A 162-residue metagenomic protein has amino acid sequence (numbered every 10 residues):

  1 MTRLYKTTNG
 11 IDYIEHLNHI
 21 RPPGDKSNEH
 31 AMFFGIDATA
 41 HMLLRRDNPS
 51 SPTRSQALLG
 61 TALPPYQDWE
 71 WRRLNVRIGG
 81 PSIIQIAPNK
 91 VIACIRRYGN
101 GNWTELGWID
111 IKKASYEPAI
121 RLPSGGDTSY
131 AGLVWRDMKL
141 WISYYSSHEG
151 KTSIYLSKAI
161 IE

Functional and structural regions predicted by a protein language model:
M1-G80, I84-G126, W135-E162: Beta-rich carbohydrate-recognition and catalytic domains
